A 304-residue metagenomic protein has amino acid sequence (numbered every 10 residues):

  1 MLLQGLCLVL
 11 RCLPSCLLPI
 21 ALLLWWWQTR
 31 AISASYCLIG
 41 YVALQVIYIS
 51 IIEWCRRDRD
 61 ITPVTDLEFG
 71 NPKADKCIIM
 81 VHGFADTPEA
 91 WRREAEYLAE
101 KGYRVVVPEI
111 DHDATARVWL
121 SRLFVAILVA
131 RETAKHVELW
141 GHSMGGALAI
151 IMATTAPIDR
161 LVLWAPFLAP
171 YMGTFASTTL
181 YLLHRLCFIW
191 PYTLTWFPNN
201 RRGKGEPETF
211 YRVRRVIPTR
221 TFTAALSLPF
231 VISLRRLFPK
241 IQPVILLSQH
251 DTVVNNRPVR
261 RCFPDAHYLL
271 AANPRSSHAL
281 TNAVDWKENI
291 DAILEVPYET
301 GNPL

Functional and structural regions predicted by a protein language model:
T62-Y103, V107-I110: Short, surface-exposed "cap/lid" segments of acyl-processing enzymes
I110-E138: Catalytic nucleophile-loop/oxyanion-hole region of alpha/beta-hydrolase and closely related hydrolase-like folds
G141-G145, A149: Gly/Ala-rich beta-loop-alpha elbow adjacent to hydrolase catalytic centers
V162-G173: Active-site nucleophile loop of the alpha/beta-hydrolase fold
I217-R236: Active-site nucleophile elbow and catalytic-triad environment of alpha/beta-hydrolase enzymes
P239, I245-L247, D251: Short beta-strand/loop motif that positions the catalytic acidic residue of the alpha/beta-hydrolase fold
T252-P258: Conserved alpha/beta-hydrolase "acid-adjacent" motif
P274-W286: Catalytic histidine-centered segment of alpha/beta-hydrolase-like enzymes
